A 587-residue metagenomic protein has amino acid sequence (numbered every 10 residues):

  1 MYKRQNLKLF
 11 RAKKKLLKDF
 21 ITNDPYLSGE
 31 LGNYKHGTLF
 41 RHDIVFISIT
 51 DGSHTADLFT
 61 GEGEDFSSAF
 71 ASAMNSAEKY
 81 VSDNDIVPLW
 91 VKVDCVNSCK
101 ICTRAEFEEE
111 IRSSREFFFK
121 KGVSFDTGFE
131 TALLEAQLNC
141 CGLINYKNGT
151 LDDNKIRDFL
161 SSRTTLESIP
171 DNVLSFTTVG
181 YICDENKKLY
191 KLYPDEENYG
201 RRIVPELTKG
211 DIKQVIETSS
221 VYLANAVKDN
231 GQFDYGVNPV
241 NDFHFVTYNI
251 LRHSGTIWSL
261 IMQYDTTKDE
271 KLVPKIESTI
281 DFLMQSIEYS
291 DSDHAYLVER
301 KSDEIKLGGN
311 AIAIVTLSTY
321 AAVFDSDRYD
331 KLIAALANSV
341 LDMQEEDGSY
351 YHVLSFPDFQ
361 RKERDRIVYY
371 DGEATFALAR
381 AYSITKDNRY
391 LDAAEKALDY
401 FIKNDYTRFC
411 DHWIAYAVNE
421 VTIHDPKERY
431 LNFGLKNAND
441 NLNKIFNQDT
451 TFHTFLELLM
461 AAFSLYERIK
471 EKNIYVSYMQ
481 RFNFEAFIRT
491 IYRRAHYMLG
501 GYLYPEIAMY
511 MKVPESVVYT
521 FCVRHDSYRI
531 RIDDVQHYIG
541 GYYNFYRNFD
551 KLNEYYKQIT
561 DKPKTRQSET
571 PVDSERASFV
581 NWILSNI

Functional and structural regions predicted by a protein language model:
K3-H54, V96, S113-V246, L251 (+11 more regions): Low-complexity, Ser/Thr/Pro/Gly-enriched N-terminal "stalk/linker" regions
Q5-D24, A69-A73, E110, L207-L223 (+7 more regions): Extended, well-ordered alpha-helical scaffold segments
T60, F70-E135, K427-L499: Active-site/pore-lining binding-face segments in mid-to-C-terminal subdomains
Y190, L223-F245, F282-E304, V340-K362 (+6 more regions): Glycine- and aromatic-rich loop/turn segments at beta-sheet edges
D195-K209, S254-E270, I312-S326, E373-K386 (+3 more regions): Well-ordered alpha-helical scaffold segments within catalytic/enzyme domains
T247-S259, E304-V315, K331, D365-F376 (+6 more regions): Aromatic- and histidine-enriched alpha-helix N-cap/loop-to-helix transition segments that scaffold the rims
Y248, P426-R429, N447-I587: CBM-like carbohydrate-recognition segments
V315, A321-S326, D330-I384, K396 (+1 more regions): Active-site lining segments of carbohydrate-active enzymes
